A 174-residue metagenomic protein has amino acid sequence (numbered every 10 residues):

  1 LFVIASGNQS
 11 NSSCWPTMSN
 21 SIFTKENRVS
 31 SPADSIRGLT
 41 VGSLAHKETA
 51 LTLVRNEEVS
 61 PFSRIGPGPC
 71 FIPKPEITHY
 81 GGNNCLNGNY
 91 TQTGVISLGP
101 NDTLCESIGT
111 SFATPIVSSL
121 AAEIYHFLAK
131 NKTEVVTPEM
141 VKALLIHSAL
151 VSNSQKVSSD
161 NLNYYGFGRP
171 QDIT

Functional and structural regions predicted by a protein language model:
L1-S31, S35, N101-I108, F112-T114: Substrate-binding/access-modulating region of protease and related hydrolase catalytic domains
F2-I4, L39-G42, E76-T78: Structural recognition of the beta-strand scaffold that forms the well-ordered cores of secreted hydrolase catalytic
Q9-C14, K47-L51, N84-N87, S152-S154 (+1 more regions): Flexible loop/turn segments at secondary-structure boundaries
S12-S31, I36-G38, A50-P75: Cysteine protease catalytic core and zymogen-processing segment of caspase-like enzymes
S35-G38, K47, P67-K74, C85-N87 (+2 more regions): Subtilisin-like serine protease catalytic core
L44-R55, V59, S63-P115: Catalytic-core environment of secreted peptidases
I77, I116-F127: Alpha-helical metal-binding/catalytic segments enriched in His/Glu/Asp
H126-T174: C-terminal subdomain of the subtilisin-like protease fold in secreted/lumenal serine endopeptidases
